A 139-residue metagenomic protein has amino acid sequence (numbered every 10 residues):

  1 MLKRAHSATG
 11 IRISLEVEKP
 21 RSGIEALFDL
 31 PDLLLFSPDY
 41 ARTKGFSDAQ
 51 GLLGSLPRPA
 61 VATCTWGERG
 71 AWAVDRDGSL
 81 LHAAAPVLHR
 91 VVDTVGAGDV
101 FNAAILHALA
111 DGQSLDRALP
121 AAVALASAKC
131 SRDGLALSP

Functional and structural regions predicted by a protein language model:
L2-L80: Conserved phosphate/ATP/ADP-binding segment of small-molecule kinases
D48-P139: Conserved phosphate-binding/catalytic region of the ribokinase-like
